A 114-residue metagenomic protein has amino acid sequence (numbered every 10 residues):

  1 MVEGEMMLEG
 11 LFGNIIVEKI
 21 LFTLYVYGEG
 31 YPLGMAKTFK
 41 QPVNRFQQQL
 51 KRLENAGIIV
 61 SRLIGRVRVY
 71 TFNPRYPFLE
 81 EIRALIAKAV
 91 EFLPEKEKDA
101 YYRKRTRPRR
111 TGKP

Functional and structural regions predicted by a protein language model:
V2, P77-P114: Amphipathic alpha-helical dimerization/coiled-coil segments that flank or bridge DNA-binding/regulatory modules
M7-V17, Y31, I64-L85: Short, cationic-aromatic polyanion-contact patches
L24-Y27: Short helix-capping/hinge SLiMs at alpha-helix to coil transitions
G30-K37: Short acidic, hydrophobic short linear motifs in intrinsically disordered regions
N44: Key DNA-contact positions within bacterial/archaeal DNA-binding proteins
L50-K51: Short, hydrophobic-biased segments on the C-terminal half of alpha helices that form "recognition helices"
E54-I64: A short, conserved structural fragment
